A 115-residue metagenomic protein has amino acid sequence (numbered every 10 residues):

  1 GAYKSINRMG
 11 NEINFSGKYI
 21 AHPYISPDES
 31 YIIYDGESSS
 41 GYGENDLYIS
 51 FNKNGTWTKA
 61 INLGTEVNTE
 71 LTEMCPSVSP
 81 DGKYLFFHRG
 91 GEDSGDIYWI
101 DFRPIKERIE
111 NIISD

Functional and structural regions predicted by a protein language model:
G1-D115: Short, conserved micro-motifs composed of acidic
